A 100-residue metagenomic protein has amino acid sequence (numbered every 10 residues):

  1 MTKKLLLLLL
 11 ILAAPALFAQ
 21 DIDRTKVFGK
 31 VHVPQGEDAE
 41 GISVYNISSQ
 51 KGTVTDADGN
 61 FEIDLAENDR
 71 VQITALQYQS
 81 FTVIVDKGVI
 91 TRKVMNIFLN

Functional and structural regions predicted by a protein language model:
M1-L6, A19-Q20: Positively charged n-region of N-terminal signal peptides that target proteins for export
L10-I11, A16-K26: Beta-strand-rich domain onsets/edges
I22-A39: Structural motif
I42-Y45: Hydrophobic beta-strand segments
Q50-D58: Short, acidic Ser/Thr/Gly-rich low-complexity loop/linker segments typical of extracellular and cell-surface proteins
D58-D64: Short, surface-exposed beta-strand/beta-hairpin micro-motifs centered on an aromatic residue
I73-I84: A short, solvent-exposed loop/turn motif at the edges and junctions of modular extracellular/periplasmic domains
K87-N100: Extracellular beta-sheet/turn segments enriched in Thr/Pro/Gly and aliphatic residues
